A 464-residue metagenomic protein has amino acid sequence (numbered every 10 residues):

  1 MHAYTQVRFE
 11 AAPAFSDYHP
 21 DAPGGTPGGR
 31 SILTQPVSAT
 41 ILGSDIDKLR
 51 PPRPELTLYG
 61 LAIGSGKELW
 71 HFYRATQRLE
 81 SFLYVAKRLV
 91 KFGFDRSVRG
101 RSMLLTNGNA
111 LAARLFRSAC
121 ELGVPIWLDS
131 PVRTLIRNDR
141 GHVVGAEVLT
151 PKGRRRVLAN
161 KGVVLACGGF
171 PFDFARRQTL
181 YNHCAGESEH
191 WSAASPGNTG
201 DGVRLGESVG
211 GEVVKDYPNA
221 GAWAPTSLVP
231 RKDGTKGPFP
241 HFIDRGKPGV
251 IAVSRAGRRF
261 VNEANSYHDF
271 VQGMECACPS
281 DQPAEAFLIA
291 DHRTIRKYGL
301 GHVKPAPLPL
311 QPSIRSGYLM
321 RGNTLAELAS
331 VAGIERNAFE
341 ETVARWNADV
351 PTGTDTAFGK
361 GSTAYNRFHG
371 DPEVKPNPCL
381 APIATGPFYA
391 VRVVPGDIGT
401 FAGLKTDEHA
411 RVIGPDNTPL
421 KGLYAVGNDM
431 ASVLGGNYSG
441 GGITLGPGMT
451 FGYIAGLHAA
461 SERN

Functional and structural regions predicted by a protein language model:
M1: Switch/coupling segment of Walker-type NTPase motor domains
F9-N464: Residues forming the flavin
